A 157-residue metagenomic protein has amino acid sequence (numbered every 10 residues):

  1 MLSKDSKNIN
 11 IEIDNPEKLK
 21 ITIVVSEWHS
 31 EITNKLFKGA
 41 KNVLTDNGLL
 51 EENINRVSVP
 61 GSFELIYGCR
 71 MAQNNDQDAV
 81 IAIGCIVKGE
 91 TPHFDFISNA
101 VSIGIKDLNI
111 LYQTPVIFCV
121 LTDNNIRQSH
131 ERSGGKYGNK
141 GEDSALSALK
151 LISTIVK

Functional and structural regions predicted by a protein language model:
N8-I13, Q113-Q128: Mobile beta-alpha loop/short-helix "lid" or hinge segments that flank ligand
I11-V59, N74: Glycine-rich phosphate/diphosphate-binding loop of Rossmann-like nucleotide-binding domains
E27-W28, C85-I86, L121-N125: Short, ordered loop/turn segments at secondary-structure junctions
V43-N47, G68, A72-N75, L108-Y112 (+1 more regions): Change "in soluble alpha/beta enzymes" to "in soluble alpha/beta proteins
E64-I105: Glycine-rich phosphate-binding loop
D95-T122: Short, acidic/small-residue loops that bind anionic groups at enzyme active sites
N124-G138: Phosphate-binding/catalytic loops
G138-K157: A charged, well-structured terminal subsegment
